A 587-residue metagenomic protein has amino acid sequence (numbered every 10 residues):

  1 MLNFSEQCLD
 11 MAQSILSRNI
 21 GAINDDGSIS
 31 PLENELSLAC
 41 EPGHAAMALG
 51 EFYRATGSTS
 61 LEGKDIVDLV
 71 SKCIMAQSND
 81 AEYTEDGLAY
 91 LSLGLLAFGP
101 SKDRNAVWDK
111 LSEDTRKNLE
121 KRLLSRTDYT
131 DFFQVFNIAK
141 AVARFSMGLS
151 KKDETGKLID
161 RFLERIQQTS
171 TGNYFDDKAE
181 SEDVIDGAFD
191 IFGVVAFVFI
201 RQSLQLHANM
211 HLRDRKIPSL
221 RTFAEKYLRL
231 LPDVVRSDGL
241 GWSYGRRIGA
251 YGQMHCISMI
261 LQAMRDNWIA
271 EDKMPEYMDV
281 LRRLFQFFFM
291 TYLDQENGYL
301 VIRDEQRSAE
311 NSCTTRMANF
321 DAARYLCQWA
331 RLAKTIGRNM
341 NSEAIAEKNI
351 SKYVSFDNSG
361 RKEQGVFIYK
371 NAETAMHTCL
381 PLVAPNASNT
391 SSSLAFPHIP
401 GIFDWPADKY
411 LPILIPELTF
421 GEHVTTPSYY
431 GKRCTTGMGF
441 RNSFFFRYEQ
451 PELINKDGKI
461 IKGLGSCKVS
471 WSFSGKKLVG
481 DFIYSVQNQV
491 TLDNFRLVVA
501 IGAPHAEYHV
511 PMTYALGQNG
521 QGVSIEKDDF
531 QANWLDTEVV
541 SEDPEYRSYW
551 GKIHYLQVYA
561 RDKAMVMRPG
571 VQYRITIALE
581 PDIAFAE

Functional and structural regions predicted by a protein language model:
M1-I66: Low-complexity, Ser/Thr/Pro/Gly-enriched N-terminal "stalk/linker" regions
Q7-R18, N24-P31, D65-A76, E113-R122 (+6 more regions): Alpha-helical solenoid scaffolds in eukaryotic proteins
A46-R54, S92-P100, V142-S146, R201-Q205 (+1 more regions): Alpha-solenoid repeat junctions
G50-E62, L96-D109, M147-D153: Short coil/turn connectors between adjacent alpha-helices in alpha-solenoid helical repeat scaffolds
K64-D128: Well-ordered mid-protein domain cores that form the structural environment of catalytic cofactors
E120-I350: Extracellular polysaccharide-recognition and catalytic grooves
S237, Q253-D536: Extended polysaccharide-engagement surfaces of secreted carbohydrate-active enzymes
Q531-E587: Beta-strand-rich recognition/accessory modules
